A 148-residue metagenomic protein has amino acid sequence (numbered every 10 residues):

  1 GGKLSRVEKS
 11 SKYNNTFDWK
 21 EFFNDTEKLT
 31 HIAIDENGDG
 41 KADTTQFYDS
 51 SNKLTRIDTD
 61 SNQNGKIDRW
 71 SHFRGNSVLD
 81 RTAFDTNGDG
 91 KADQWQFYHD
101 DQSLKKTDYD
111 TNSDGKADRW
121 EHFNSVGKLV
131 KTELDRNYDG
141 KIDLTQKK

Functional and structural regions predicted by a protein language model:
G1, K20-T26, T45-S50, W70-G75 (+4 more regions): Aromatic-rich beta-strand edge motifs centered on tyrosine
G1-H31, D35, K41-T44, S50-N52: N-terminal targeting and processing segments
E8-N14, A33-N37, D58-N62, A83-N87 (+2 more regions): Acidic, divalent-cation-chelating loop motifs in proteins
N14-F17, G38-K41, Q63-I67, G88-A92 (+2 more regions): Acidic, glycine-anchored loop motifs typical of Ca2+
T30-E36, A42-F47, K53-S61, R69-S71 (+1 more regions): Surface-exposed, polar helix/loop patches in the mature regions of secreted/periplasmic/lumenal proteins that form
T82, T86-G88, A92-R136: Ankyrin-repeat and related helical/solenoid repeat scaffolds used for protein-protein interactions
